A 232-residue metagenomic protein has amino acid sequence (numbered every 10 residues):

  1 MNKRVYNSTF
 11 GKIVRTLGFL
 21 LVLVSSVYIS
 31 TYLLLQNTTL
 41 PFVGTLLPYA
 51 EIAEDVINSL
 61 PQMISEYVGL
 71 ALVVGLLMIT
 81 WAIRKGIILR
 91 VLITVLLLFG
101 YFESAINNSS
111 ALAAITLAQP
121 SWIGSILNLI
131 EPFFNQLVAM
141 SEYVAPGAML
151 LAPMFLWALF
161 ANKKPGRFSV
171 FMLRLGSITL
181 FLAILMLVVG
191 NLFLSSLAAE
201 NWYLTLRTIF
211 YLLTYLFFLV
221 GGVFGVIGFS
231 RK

Functional and structural regions predicted by a protein language model:
M1-V14: N-terminal juxtamembrane cytosolic/stromal segments of multi-pass membrane proteins
R4, R231-K232: Long, compositionally biased, intrinsically disordered segments
K12-T38, L60-R231: Alpha-helical transmembrane segments and immediately adjacent membrane-interfacial amphipathic helices
L40-L47: Interhelical loop segments of eukaryotic multi-pass membrane proteins
Y49-L60, S109: Short juxtamembrane and helix-loop transition motifs at transmembrane-helix boundaries in membrane proteins
